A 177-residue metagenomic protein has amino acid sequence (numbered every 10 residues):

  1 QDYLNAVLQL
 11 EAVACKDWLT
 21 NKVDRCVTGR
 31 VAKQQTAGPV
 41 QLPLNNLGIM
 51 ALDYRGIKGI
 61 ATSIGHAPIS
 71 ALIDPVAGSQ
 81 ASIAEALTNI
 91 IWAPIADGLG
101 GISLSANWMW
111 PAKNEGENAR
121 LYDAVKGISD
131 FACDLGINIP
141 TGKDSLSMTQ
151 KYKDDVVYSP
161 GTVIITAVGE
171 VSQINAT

Functional and structural regions predicted by a protein language model:
Q1-T177: Glycine/proline-enriched, intrinsically flexible loops and inter-domain linkers
